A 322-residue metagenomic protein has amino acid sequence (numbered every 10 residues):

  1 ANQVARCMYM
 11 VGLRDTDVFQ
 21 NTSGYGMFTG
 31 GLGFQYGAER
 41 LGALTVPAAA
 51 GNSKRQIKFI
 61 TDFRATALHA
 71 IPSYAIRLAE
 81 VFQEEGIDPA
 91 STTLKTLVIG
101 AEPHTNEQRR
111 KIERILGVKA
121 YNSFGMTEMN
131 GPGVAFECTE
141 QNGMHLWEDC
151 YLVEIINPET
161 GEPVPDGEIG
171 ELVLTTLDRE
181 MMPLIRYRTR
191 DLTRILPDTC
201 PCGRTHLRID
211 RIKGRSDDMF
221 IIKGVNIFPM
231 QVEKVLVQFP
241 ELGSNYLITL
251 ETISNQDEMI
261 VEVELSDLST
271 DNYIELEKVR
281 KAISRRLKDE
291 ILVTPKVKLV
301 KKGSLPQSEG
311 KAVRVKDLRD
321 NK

Functional and structural regions predicted by a protein language model:
A1, Q20-G24, I71-R77: Short acidic/polar alpha-helix capping motifs at helix-coil junctions
A1-V18, N52-A65: Conserved ATP-dependent adenylate/AMP-binding module captured primarily in the ANL superfamily
V4-T45: Conserved AMP-binding loop of ANL adenylate-forming enzymes
L41-K322: Active-site glycine/GP-rich loop and adjacent strand/helix microenvironment that borders small-molecule binding pockets
